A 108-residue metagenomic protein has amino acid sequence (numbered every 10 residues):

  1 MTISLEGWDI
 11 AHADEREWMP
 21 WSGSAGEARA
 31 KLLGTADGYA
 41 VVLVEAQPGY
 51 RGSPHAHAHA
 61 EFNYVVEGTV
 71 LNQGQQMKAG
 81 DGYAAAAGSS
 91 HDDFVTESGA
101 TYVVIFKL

Functional and structural regions predicted by a protein language model:
M1-G38: A short, N-terminal "cap"/entry segment at the start of jelly-roll beta-barrel domains of the cupin/DSBH fold
A25-R29, G34-A56, Q76, A86-S90: Conserved short histidine dyad/triad with adjacent acidic residue
A28, A60, A100: Change "...and in nucleic-acid phosphodiester-cleaving endonucleases..." to "...and in nucleic-acid processing enzymes
Q47-G49, L71, K107: Solvent-exposed residues in well-ordered beta-strands and their adjoining turns, especially edge/terminal strands
A58-N72: Glycine- and acidic-residue-biased ligand/ion/polar-headgroup-sensing regions
Q76, A87-L108: Ligand-binding loop in jelly-roll beta-barrel domains
